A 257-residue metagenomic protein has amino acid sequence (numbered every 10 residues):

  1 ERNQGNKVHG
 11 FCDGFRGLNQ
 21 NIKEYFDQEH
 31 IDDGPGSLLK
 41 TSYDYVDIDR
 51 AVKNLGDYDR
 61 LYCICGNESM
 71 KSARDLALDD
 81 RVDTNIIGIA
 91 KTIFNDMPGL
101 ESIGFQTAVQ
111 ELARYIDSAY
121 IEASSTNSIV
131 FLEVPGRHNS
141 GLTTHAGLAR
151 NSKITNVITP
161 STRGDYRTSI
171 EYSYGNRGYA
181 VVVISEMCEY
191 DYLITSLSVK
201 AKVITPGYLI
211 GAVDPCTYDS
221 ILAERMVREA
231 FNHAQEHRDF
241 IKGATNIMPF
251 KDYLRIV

Functional and structural regions predicted by a protein language model:
E1-R16: N-terminal phosphate-binding or glycine-rich loops at protein starts, especially the Walker A/P-loop of NTPases
V8, C63-G66, K71-D75, D80-D83 (+1 more regions): Accessory alpha-helical/coil subdomains and C-terminal extensions that flank or cap enzyme catalytic cores
R16, D44, G136-R137, C188-E189 (+2 more regions): Short, glycine-/Ser/Thr-/acidic-enriched flexible segments
G17-K71, I93, E101-Q110, R114: Glycine-rich oxoanion-binding loops at beta->alpha junctions
I89-S102, S124-T126: Acidic/polar active-site rim loop that often engages polyanionic ligands
Y190-V257: C-terminal non-catalytic interaction/assembly regions of soluble proteins
